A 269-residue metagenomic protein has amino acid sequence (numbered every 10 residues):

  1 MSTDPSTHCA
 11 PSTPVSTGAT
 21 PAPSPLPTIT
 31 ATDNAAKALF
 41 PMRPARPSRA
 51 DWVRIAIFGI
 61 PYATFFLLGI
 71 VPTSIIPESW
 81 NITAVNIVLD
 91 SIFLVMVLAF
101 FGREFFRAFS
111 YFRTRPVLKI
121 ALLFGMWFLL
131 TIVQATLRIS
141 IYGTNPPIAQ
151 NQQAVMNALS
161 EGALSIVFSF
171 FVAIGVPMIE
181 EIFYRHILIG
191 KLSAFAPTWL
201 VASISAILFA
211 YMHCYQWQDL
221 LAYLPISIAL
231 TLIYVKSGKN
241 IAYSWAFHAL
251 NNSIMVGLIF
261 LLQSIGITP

Functional and structural regions predicted by a protein language model:
M1-S48: Low-complexity, intrinsically disordered extramembrane tails and loops of integral membrane proteins
I29-A63, E104-T136, A194, L200: Interfacial transmembrane-helix boundary/kink motif in multi-pass membrane proteins
A50-E104: Alpha-helical transmembrane segments in multi-pass membrane proteins
I76-T83, F106-V176, A194, I265-P269: Juxtamembrane helix-loop-helix connectors linking adjacent transmembrane helices in multi-pass membrane enzymes
I87, F124, S169-F170, I174 (+6 more regions): Residue-level signature of the transmembrane alpha-helical core of multi-pass small-molecule transporters
L98-R107, I233-S237: Structural signal for the C-terminal ends of transmembrane alpha-helices and the immediately following loop
E180-I204, L232-N240: Membrane-interface helix/loop boundary segments of multi-pass membrane proteins
D219-P269: Functionally important transmembrane alpha-helices
